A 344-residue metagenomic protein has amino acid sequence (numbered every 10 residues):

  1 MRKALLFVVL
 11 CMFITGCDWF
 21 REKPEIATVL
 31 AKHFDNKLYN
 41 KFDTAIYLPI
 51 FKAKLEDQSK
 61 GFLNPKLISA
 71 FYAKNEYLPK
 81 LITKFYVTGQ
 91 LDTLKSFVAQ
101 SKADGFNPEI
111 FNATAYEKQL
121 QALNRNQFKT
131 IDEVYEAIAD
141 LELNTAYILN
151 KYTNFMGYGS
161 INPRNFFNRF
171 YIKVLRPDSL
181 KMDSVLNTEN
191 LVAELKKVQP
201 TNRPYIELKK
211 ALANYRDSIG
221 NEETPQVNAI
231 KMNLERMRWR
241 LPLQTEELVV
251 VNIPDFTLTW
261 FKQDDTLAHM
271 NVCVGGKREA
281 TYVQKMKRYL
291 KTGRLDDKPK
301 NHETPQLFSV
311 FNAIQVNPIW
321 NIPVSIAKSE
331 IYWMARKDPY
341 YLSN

Functional and structural regions predicted by a protein language model:
R2-V8: Sec-dependent signal peptide recognition, specifically the positively charged N-region followed immediately by
V9, T130-A137, V174-K181, N190-L191: Alpha-helix capping and helix-coil boundary motifs
F13-G16: C-terminal motif of bacterial Sec signal peptides marking the signal peptidase cleavage site
D18-F170: Cationic-aromatic interfacial patches
D18-P65, L143, N150-K151, F155 (+3 more regions): Well-ordered beta-sheet/strand-loop patches within structured domains
S179, S184, E207: Conserved catalytic/binding loops enriched for acidic/polar residues
